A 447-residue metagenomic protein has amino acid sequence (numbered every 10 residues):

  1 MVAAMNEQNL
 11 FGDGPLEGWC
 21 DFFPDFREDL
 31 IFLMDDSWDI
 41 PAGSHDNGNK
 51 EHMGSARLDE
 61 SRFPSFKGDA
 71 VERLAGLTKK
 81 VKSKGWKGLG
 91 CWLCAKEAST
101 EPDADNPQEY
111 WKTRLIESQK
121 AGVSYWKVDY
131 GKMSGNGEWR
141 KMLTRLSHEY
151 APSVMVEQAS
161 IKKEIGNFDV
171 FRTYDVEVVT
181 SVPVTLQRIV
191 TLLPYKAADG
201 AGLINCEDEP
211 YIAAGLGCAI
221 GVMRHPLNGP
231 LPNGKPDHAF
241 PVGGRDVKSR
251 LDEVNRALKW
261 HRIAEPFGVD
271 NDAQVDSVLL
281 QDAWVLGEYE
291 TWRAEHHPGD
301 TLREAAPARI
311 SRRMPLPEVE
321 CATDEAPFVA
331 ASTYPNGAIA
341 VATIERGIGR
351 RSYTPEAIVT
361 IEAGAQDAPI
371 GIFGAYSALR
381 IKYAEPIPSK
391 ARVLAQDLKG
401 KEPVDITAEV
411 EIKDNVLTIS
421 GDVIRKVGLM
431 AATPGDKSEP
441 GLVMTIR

Functional and structural regions predicted by a protein language model:
M1-G137: Aromatic-lined carbohydrate-binding/catalytic grooves of carbohydrate-active enzymes
Q8-N9, A95, E138-I406, E411-D414 (+1 more regions): Active-site-proximal substrate-binding groove within the catalytic cores of carbohydrate-active enzymes
V123, V359, P440: Conserved catalytic/binding loops enriched for acidic/polar residues
D129, L192-L193, I424-V427: Extended, charge-rich low-complexity interaction segments
V416-D422: Extended, solvent-exposed segments with strong compositional bias
K426-V427, A431-P434: Extended repeat-based interaction scaffolds and adjacent low-complexity, acidic/S/T/P-biased segments that form broad
S438-I446: Short Pro-Gly-centered flexible turn/kink motifs
